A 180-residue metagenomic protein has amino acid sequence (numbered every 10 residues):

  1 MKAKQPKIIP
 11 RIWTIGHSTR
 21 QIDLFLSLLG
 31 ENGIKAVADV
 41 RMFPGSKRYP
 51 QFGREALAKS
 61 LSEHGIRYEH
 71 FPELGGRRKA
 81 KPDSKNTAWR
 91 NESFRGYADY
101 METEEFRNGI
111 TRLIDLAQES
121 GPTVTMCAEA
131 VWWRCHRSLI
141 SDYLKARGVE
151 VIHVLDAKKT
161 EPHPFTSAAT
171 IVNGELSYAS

Functional and structural regions predicted by a protein language model:
K2-S180: Residues lining hydrophobic/aromatic ligand-binding pockets adjacent to catalytic sites
